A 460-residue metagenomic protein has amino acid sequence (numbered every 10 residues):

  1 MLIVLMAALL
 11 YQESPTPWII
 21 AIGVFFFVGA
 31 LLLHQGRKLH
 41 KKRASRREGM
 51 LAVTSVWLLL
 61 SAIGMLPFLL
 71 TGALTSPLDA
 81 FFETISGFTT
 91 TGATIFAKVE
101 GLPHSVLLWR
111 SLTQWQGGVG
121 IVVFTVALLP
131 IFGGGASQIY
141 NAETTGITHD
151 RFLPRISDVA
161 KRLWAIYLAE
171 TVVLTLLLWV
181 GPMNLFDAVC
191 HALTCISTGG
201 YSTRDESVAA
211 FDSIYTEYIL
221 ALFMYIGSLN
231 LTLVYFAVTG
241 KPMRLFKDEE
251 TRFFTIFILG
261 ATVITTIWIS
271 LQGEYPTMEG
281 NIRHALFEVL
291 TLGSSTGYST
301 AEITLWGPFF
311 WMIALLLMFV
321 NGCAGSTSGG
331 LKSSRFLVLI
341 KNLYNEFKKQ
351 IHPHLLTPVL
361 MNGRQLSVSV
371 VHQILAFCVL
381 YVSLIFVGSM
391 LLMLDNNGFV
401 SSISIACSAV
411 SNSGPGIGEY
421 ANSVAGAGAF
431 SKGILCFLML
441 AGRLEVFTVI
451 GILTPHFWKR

Functional and structural regions predicted by a protein language model:
M1-R460: Membrane-proximal intracellular helices of multi-pass ion channels
